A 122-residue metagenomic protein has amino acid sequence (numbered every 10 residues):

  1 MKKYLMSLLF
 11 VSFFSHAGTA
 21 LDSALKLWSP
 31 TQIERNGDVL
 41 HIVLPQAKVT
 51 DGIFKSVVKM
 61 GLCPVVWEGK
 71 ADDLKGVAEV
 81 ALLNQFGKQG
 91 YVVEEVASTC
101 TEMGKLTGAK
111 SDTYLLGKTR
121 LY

Functional and structural regions predicted by a protein language model:
M1-K2, V58: Short, intrinsically disordered low-complexity segments
K2-L8: Sec-dependent signal peptide recognition, specifically the positively charged N-region followed immediately by
S12-S15: N-terminal signal peptide c-region/cleavage motif recognized by signal peptidases
L21-T50, D72-Y122: Polar/charged, Gly/Pro-rich intrinsically disordered segments
I53-D73: Short, non-transmembrane amphipathic alpha-helical segments
